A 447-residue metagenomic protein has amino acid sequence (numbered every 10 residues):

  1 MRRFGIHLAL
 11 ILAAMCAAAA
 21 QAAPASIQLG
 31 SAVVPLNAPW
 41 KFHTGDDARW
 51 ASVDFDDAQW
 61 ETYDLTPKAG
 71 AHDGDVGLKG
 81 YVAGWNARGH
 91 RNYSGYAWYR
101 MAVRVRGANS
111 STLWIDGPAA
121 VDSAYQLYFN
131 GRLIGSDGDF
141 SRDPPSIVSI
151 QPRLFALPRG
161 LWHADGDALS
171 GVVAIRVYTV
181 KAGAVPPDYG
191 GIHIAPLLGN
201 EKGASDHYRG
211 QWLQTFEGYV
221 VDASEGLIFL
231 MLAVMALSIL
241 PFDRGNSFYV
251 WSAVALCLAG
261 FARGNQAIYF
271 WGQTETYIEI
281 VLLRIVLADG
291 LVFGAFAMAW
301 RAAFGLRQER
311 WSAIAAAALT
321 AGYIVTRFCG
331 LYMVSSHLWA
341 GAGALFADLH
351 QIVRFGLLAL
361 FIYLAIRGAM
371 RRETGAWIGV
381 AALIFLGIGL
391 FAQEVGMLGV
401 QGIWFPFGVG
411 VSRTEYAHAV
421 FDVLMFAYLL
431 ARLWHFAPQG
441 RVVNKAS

Functional and structural regions predicted by a protein language model:
M1-F4: Positively charged n-region of N-terminal signal peptides that target proteins for export
H7-A17: Bacterial N-terminal signal peptides
A22-S110, P145: Extended carbohydrate-recognition surfaces in non-catalytic/accessory domains of CAZymes and lectin-like proteins
L36, D46, I147-V220: An acidic-aromatic loop/edge-strand motif
W60, V103-N130, I134, V173-I175: Aromatic-lined ligand-binding clefts that engage carbohydrates, nucleic acids, or primary amines
G135-D143: A short acidic/small-residue loop/turn micro-motif
G210-D243, D348-A369: First transmembrane helix
G260-A302, L306-A317, Y323-A446: Interfacial "cap-and-anchor" motif at the non-cytosolic start of specific transmembrane alpha-helices
